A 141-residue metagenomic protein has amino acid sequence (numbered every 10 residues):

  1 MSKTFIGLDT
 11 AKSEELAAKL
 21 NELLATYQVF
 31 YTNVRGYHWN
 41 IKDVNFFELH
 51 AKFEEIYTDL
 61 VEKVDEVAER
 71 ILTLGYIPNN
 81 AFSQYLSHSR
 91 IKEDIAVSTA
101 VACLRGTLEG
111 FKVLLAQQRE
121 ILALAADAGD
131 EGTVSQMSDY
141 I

Functional and structural regions predicted by a protein language model:
M1-K3, G36, I41-V44, I77-N80 (+3 more regions): Residue-level signal for pocket-adjacent positions within structured domains
S2-L23, A100: Disorder-to-helix initiation segments
L8-E15, V29-E55, Q117-T133: Helix-loop segments that flank and shape redox-cofactor active sites
K12, K19-E22, T26, G110 (+2 more regions): Short, contiguous, pocket-lining structural segments that sit at or immediately flank catalytic/ligand-binding sites
N21, A25-Q28, E54, T58-D65 (+2 more regions): Generic structural signal for well-ordered, non-transmembrane alpha-helical segments in soluble/cytosolic regions
A25, T32, E69-L72: Generic alpha-helical structural context detector
I41-Q84: Conserved alpha-helical segments that form or flank metal/cofactor-binding pockets of metalloenzymes
E69, H88-Y140: Acidic/histidine-rich alpha-helical segments that form the ligand environment of transition-metal centers
